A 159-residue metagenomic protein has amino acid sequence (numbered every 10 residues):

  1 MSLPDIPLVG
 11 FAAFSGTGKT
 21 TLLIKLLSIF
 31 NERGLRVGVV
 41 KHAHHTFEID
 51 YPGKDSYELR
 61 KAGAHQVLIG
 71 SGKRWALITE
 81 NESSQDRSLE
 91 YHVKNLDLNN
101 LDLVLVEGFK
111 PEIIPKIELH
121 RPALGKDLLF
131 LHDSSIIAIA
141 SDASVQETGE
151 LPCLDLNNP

Functional and structural regions predicted by a protein language model:
M1-H45: Walker A (P-loop) phosphate-binding motif
S2-P4, R60, I69, L96-L98 (+2 more regions): Solvent-exposed alpha-helices and their adjacent loops that cap or buttress functional pockets in soluble metabolic
P4-I6, R33-R36, A64-H65, N99-L101 (+2 more regions): Short coil/turn connectors at secondary-structure junctions
F14, H42-A43, S71-G72, E107-F109 (+1 more regions): Fold-independent oxyanion-binding glycine-rich loops and adjacent beta-strand/coil segments at enzyme active sites
L27, V93-K94, K126-L129: A generic local secondary-structure boundary/capping motif
L27-S84: N-terminal phosphate/diphosphate-binding loop that engages ATP/GTP or pyrophosphate donors across diverse enzyme folds
E80-P111: Phosphate-binding/switch loop-helix module in NTP-utilizing enzymes
L103-P159: Phosphate/Mg2+-binding loops and adjacent switch elements in nucleotide/diphosphate-handling enzyme cores
